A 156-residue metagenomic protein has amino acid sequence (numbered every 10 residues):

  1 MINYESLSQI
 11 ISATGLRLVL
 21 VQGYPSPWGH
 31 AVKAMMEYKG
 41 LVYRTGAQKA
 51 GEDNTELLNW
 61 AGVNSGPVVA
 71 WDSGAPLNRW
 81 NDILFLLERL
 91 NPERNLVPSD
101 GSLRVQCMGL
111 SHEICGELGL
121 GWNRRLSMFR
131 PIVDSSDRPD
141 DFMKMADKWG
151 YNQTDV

Functional and structural regions predicted by a protein language model:
M1-K148: GST-like domain detector, emphasizing the conserved glutathione-binding G-site in the N-terminal thioredoxin-like
Q153-V156: A mid-sequence, solvent-exposed acidic-amphipathic segment
